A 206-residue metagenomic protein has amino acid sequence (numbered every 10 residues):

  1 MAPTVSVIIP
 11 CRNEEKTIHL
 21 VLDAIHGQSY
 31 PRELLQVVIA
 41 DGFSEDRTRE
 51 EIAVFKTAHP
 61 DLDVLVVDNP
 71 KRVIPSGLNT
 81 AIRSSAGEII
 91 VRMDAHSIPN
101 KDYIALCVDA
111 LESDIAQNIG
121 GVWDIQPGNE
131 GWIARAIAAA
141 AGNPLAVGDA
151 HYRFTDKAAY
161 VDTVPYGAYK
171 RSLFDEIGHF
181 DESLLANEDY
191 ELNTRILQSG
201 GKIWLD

Functional and structural regions predicted by a protein language model:
M1-G27: N-proximal low-complexity "stem/linker" segments adjacent to membrane-targeting elements
P3-S6, Q36, E191: Cell-envelope/extracellular polymer assembly enzymes that use nucleotide-activated donors
D41-E50, K71, D94-I98: A conserved acidic beta->alpha catalytic loop
R47, A95-A110, T194: Acidic donor-binding/catalytic loop of UDP-sugar-dependent glycosyltransferases, especially processive GT2
N69-S85, L106, K157, V161-P165: Glycine-rich, basic loop-to-helix element that forms the pyrophosphate-binding segment of sugar-nucleotide handling
I90: Short aromatic/hydrophobic "clamp" motif used to bind/position activated sugar donors
K101-R135, A139, D206: Conserved donor NDP-sugar-binding/catalytic core segment of glycosyltransferases
I125, V147-S172, L184-L185, E191 (+1 more regions): A recurrent flexible, glycine/aromatic-enriched loop bordering the glycosyltransferase active site that acts as
